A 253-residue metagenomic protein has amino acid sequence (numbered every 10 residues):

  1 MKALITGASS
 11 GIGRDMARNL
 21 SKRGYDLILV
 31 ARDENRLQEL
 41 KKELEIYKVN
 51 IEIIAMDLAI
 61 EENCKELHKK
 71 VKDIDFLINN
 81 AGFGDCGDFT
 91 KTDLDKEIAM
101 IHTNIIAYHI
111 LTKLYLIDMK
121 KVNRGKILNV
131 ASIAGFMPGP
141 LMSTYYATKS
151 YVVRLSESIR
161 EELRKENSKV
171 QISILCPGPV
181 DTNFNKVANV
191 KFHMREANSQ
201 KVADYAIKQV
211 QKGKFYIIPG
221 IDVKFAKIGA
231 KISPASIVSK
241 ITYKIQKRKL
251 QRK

Functional and structural regions predicted by a protein language model:
S9-S10: Conserved glycine-rich cofactor-binding loop
R23-L40: Conserved glycine-rich Rossmann-like NAD(P)H-binding loop of the short-chain dehydrogenase/reductase
N80-D85: Conserved NAD(P)H cofactor-binding loop of Rossmann-fold oxidoreductase domains
D88-T90, K96-I101: Substrate-binding pocket helix/loop in short-chain dehydrogenase/reductase
T112, T148: Active-site helix of classical SDR
S132: Residue(s) in the substrate-gating loop at a strand-loop-helix junction that position the organic substrate next
I174, K191-K227: C-terminal helical subdomain
